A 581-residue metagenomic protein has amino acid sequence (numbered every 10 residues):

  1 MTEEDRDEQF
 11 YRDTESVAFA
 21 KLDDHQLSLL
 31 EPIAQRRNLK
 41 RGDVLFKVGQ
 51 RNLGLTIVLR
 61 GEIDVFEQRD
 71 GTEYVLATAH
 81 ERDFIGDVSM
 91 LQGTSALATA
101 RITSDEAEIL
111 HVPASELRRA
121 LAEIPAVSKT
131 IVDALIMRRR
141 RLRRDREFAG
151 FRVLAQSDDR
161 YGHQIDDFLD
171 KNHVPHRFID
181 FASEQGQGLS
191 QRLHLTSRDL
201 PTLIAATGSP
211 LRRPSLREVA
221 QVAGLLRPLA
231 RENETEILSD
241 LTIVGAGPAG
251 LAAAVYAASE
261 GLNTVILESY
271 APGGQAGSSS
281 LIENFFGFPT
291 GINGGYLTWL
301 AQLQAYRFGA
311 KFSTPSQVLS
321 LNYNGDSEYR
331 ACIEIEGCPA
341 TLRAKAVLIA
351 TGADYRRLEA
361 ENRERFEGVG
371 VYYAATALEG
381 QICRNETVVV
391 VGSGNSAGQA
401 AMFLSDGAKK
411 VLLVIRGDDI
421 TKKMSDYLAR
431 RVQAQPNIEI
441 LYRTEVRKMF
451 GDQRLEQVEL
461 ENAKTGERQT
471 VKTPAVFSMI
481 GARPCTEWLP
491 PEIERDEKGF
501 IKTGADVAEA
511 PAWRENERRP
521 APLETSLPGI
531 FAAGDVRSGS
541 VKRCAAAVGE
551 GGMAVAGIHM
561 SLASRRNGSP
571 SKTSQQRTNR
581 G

Functional and structural regions predicted by a protein language model:
M1-D167, K171: Cytosolic regulatory regions built on CNB/CRP/Popeye-like sensor folds
K21, L55, T78, H111 (+4 more regions): Short aromatic/basic micro-patch
L27, L117-R118, V219, V318 (+2 more regions): A generic structural signal for short hydrophobic patches within well-formed alpha-helices
E62, E106-E108, E328, T341 (+7 more regions): Structural motif
V153, S157-D166, D170-E184, L193 (+5 more regions): Beta1-alpha1 glycine-rich phosphate/pyrophosphate-binding loop at the start of Rossmann-like nucleotide-binding domains
D166, G188-V244, S259-E260, G277-S278 (+5 more regions): FAD-binding core/adjacent interface of flavoenzyme oxidoreductases
N233-P272, E359, R365-E367, Y373-D426 (+3 more regions): Rossmann-like dinucleotide/flavin-binding elements
T298-A344, I349-T351, S405-E517, M560-G581: A Rossmann-like FAD-binding core segment of flavoenzymes
